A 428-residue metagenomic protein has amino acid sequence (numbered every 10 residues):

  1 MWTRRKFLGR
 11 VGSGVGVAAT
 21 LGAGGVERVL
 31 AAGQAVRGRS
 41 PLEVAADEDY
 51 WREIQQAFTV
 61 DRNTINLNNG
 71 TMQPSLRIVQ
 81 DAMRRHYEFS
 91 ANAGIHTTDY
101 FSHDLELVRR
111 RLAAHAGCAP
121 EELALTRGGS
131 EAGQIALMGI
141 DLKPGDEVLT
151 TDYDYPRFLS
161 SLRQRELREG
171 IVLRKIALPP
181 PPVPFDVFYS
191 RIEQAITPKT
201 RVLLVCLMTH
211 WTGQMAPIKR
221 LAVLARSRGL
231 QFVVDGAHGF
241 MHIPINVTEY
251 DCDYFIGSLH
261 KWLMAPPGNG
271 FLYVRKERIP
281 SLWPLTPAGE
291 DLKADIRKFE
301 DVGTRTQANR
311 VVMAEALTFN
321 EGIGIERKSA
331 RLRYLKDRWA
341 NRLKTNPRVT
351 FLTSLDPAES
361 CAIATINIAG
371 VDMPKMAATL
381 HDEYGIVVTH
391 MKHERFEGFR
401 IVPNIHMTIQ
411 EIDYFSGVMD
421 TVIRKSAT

Functional and structural regions predicted by a protein language model:
W2, K6-T428: Pyridoxal 5′-phosphate
